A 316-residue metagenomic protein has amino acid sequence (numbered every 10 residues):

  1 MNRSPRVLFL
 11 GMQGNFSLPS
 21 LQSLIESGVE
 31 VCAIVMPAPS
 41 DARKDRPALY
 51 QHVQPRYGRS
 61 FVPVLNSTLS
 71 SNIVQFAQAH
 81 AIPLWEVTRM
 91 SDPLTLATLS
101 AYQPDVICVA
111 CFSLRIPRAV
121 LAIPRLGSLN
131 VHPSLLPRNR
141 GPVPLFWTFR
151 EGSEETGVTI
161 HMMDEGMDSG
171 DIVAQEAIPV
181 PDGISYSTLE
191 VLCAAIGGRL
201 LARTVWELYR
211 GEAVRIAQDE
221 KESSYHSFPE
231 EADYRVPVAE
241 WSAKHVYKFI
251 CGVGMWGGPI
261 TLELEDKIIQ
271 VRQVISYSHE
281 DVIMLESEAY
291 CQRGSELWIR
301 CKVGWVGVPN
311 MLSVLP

Functional and structural regions predicted by a protein language model:
M1-W256, C291, W298-G307, S313-P316: One-carbon transfer enzymes
K248-G294, R300: C-terminal substrate-binding/catalytic lobe of Rossmann-fold NAD(P)-dependent oxidoreductases
